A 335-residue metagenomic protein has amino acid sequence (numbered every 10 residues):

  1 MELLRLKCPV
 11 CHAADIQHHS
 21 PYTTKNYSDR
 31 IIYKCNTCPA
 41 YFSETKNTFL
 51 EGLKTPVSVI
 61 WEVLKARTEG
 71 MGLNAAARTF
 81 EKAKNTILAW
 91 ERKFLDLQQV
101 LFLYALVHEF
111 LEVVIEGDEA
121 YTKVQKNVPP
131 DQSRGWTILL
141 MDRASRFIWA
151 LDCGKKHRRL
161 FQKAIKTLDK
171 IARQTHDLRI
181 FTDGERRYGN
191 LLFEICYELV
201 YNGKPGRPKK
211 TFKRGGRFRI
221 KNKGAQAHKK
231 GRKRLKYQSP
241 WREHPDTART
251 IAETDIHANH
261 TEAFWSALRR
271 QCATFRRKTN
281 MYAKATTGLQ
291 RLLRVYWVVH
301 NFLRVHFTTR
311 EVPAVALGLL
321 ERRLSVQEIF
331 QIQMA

Functional and structural regions predicted by a protein language model:
M1-A335: Residue-level recognition of single "structural anchor" positions that define or cap local secondary structure
